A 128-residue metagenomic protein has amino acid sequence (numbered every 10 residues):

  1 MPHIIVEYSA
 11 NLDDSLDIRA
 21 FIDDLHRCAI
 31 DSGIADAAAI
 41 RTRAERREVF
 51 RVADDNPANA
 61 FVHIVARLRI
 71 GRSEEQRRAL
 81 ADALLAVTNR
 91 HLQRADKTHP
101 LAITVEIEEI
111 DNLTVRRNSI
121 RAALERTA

Functional and structural regions predicted by a protein language model:
M1, I40-V65: Short edge beta-strands and adjacent turn/loop segments
M1-S9: N-terminal, Lys/Arg- and Ser/Thr-rich interaction peptides
E7, R43-E45, V65-R67, T104-E108: Solvent-exposed beta-strand sheet faces enriched in polar/charged residues
D17-D23: Alpha-helical assembly-interface signal, strongest on the long, hydrophobic N-terminal helix that forms
D24-T42: Short, well-structured hydrophobic secondary-structure segments
I40-T42, Q93-N112: A short amphipathic beta-strand at an alpha->beta junction
D54-A95: Mid-chain, well-packed structural core segment of small domains
L113-A128: Short, low-complexity, polybasic intrinsically disordered segments
